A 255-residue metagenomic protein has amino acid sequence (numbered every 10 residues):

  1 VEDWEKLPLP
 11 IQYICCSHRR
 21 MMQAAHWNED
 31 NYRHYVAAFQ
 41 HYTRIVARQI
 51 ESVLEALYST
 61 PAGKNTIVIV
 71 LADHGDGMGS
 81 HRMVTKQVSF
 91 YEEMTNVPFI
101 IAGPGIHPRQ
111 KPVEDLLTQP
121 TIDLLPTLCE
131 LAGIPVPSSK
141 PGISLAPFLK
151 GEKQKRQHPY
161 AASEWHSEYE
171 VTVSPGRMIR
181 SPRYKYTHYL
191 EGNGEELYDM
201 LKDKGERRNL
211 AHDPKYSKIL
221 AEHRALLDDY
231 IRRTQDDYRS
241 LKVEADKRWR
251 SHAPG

Functional and structural regions predicted by a protein language model:
V1-T118, L131-S139, H188-E191, E206-R207 (+2 more regions): Active-site-proximal cap/lid insertion segments
E2, M200-D203, A225: Exposed, low-complexity/repetitive linear segments and helix-based recognition motifs, biased toward charged/polar
I45, Q49, D123, T127 (+1 more regions): Charged catalytic carboxylate motif
E51-L54, Y58, A146, R224 (+1 more regions): Solvent-exposed, non-membrane alpha-helical residues enriched in polar/charged side chains
H74-S80, H107, I122-L125, E130-E196 (+6 more regions): C-terminal cap/loop subdomain of S1 sulfatases and analogous C-terminal strand-loop tails that border
P98, A102, L227-Q235: A short, conserved beta-to-alpha structural element at the edge of catalytic cores that scaffolds binding
